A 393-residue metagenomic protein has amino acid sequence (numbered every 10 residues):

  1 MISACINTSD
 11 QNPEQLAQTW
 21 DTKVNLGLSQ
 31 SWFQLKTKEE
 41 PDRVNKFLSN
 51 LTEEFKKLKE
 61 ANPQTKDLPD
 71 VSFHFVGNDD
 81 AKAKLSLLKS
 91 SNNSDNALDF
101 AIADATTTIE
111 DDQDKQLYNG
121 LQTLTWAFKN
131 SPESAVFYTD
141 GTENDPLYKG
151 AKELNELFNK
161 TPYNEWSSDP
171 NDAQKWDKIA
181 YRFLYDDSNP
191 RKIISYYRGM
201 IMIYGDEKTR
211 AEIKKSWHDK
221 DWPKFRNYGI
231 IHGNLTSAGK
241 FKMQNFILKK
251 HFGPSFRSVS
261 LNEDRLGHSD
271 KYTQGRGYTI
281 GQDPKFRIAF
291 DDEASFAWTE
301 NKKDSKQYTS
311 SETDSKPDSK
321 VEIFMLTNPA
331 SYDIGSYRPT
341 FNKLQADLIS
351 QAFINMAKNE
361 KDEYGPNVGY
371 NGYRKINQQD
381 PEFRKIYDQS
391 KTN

Functional and structural regions predicted by a protein language model:
I2-A4: C-terminal motif of bacterial Sec signal peptides marking the signal peptidase cleavage site
T19, N25-N62, P190-Y278: Bilobed "Venus flytrap"/periplasmic-binding protein-like clamshell domains and structurally analogous long
A61, T65-S90, D104-T107, F256-D283: Short helix-initiation/N-cap motifs at beta->coil->alpha
V76-G120, E133-Y138, P162-A180, S295-K306: Pocket-flanking alpha-helical
A105-L117, K250, Y278-D318: A ligand-binding cleft/hinge motif common to bilobed small-molecule-binding domains
L121-A151, R182-D187, S195-R198, S258-R265 (+2 more regions): Periplasmic-binding protein-like
S131-S237: A conserved helix-loop-strand patch within extracytoplasmic ligand-binding domains of the periplasmic binding
L344-N393: An extracytoplasmic/periplasmic, membrane-proximal ligand-sensing/linker region
